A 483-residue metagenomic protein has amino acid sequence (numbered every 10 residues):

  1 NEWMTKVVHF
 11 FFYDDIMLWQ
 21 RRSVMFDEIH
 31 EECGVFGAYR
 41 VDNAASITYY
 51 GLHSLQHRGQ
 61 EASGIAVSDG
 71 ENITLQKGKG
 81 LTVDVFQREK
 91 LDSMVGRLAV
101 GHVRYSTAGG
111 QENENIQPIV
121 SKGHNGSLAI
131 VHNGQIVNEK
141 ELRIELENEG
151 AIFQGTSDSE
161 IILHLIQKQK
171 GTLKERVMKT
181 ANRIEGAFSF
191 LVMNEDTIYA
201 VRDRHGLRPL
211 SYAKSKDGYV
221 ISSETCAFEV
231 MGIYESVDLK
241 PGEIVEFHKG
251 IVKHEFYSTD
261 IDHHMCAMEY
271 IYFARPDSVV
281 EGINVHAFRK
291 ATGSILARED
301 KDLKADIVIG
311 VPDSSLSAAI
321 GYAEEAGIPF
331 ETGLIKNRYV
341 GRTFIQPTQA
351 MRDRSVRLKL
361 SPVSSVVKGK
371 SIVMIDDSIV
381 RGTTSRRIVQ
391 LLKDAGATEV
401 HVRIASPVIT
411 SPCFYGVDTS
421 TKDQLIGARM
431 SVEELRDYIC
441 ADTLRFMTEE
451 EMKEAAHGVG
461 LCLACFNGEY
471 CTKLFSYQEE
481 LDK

Functional and structural regions predicted by a protein language model:
N1-F10, D14: Positively charged N-terminal leader segments that act as targeting/secretion signals
D15-K240, E246-D306, V311, E399: Conserved short alpha-helical segments that host acidic/polar catalytic motifs at enzyme active sites
F86, G155, E160, F330-G341 (+1 more regions): A conserved beta-strand->alpha-helix junction
D196-T197, G232, Q390-K483: PRPP-dependent phosphoribosyltransferase catalytic core
G282-I307, P312, L316-I320, A326-T332 (+3 more regions): C-terminal effector modules of nucleic-acid-centric enzymes and ribosome-associated factors
V308, S315-Y322, A326, F330 (+1 more regions): Extended, hydrophobic alpha-helical segments in both membrane/secreted and soluble proteins
G327-V373, T383, T410-S420: Short, glycine/charge-rich flexible loops or terminal/linker lids adjacent to PRPP-binding catalytic cores
P362-S365, K370-Q390, A428-A441: Phosphate/diphosphate-binding loops
